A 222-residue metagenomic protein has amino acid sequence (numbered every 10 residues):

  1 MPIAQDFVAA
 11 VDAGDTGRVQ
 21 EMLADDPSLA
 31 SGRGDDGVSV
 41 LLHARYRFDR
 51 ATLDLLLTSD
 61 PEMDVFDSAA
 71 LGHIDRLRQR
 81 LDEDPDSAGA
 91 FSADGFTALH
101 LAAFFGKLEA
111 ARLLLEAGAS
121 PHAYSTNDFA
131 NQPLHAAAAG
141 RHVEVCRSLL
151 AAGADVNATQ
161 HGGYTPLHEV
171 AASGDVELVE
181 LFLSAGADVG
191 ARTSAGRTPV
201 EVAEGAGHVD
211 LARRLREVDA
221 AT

Functional and structural regions predicted by a protein language model:
M1-A9, L53-D67, S184-A185, S194-R197 (+1 more regions): Ankyrin-repeat-protein effector appendages
P2-R33, G72-F91: N-terminal segments that cap or nucleate solenoid repeat domains
A9-G14, H43-F48, D67-H73, L101-K107 (+3 more regions): Ankyrin repeat A-helix N-terminal signature
T16-L23, D49-L57, H73-L81, K107-L115 (+3 more regions): Ankyrin repeat structural motif
P27-S28, D60-P61, P85-D86, A119 (+3 more regions): Ankyrin-repeat C-terminal turn/loop position
A30-S31, A88-G89, H122-Y124, N157 (+1 more regions): Ankyrin-repeat junction/capping positions
G34, S92, S125-N127, Q160 (+1 more regions): Ankyrin repeat boundary/linker residues
